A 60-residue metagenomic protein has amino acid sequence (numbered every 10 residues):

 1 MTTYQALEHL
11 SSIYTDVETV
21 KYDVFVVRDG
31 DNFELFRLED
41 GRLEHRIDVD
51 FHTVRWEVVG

Functional and structural regions predicted by a protein language model:
M1-Y4, E57-G60: Short intrinsically disordered terminal tails
T2-T15: A short, charged, amphipathic alpha-helix used as a generic interaction element across diverse proteins
S12-V59: Acidic, low-complexity, intrinsically disordered interaction modules
